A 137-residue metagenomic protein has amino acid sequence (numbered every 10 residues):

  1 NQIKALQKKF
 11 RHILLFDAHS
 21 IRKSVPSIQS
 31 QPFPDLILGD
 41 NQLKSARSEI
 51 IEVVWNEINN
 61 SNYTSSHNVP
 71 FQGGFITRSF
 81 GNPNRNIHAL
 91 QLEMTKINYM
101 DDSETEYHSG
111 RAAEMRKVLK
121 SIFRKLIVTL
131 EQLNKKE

Functional and structural regions predicted by a protein language model:
N1-D101: Catalytic cores of processing enzymes, dominated by hydrolases/peptidases, characterized by acidic/His-rich
D102-E137: His/Asp/Glu-rich mid-to-C-terminal helical/loop segments that flank catalytic regions of hydrolases
